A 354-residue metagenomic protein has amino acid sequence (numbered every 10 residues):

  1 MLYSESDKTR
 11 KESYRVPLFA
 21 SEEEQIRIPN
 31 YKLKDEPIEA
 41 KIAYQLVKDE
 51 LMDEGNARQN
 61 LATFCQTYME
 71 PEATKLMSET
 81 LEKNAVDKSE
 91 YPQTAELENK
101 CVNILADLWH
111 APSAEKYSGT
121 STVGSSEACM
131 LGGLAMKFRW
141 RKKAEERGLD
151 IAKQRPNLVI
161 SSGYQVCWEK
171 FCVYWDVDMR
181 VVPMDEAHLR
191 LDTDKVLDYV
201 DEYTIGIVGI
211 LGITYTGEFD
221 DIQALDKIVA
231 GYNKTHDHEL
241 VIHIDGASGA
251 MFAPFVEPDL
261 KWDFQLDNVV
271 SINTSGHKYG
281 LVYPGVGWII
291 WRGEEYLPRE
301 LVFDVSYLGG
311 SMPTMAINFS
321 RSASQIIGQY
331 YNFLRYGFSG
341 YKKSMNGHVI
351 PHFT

Functional and structural regions predicted by a protein language model:
M1-K116: N-terminal entrance/gating region of PLP-dependent enzymes' catalytic architecture
D7-E12, G124-P298: Conserved PLP-enzyme active-site core in the AAT-like
S21-R27, E54-A57, E79-T80, W175-D178 (+3 more regions): Short acidic (Asp/Glu) and glycine-rich catalytic loops that position anionic groups and cofactors
I28-P29, L81-S89, S113-T120, A152-R155 (+4 more regions): Glycine- and acidic
D35, E39, C65, M69 (+10 more regions): Catalytic cores of large soluble enzymes that bind and process phosphate-bearing ligands
E98-L105, Y164-E169, D192-V200, N318-Q325: Structured alpha-helical segments in the cores of large, soluble enzyme domains
D107, L134-F138, Y331-R335: Short glycine/serine- and small hydrophobic-enriched flexible loop segments
F255-P258, F264-T354: Active-site C-terminal subdomain of aminotransferase-like
